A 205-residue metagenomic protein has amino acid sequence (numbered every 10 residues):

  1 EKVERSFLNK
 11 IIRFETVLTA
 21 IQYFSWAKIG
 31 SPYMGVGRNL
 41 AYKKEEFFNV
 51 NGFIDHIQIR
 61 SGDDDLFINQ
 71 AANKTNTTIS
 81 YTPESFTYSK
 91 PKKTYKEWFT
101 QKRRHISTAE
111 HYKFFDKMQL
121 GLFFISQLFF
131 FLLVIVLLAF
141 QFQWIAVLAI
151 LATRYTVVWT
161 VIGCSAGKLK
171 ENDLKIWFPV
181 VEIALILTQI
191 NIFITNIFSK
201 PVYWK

Functional and structural regions predicted by a protein language model:
E1-A20, E45-F48, I54-K117: Catalytic donor/gating beta->alpha subdomain of glycosyltransferases that bind UDP-sugars
N9-F24, R104, T108-H111, F178-V181 (+1 more regions): Short hydrophobic helices that act as membrane-entry/anchoring signals
F24-S31: Short, P/G- and charge-enriched loop/turn segments at secondary-structure junctions
S31-P32, T77-I79, P201: Short secondary-structure boundary/capping segments
M34-N51: Conserved nucleotide-sugar donor-binding and metal-coordinating catalytic region shared by glycosyltransferases
G35-G37, V202-K205: Short linear elements at protein peripheries
F114, M118-Q119, S199, Y203: Sparse recognition of residues in long alpha-helices and their boundaries
F123-P201: Membrane-embedded multi-pass helical conduit in multi-pass membrane proteins, especially envelope-biosynthetic
